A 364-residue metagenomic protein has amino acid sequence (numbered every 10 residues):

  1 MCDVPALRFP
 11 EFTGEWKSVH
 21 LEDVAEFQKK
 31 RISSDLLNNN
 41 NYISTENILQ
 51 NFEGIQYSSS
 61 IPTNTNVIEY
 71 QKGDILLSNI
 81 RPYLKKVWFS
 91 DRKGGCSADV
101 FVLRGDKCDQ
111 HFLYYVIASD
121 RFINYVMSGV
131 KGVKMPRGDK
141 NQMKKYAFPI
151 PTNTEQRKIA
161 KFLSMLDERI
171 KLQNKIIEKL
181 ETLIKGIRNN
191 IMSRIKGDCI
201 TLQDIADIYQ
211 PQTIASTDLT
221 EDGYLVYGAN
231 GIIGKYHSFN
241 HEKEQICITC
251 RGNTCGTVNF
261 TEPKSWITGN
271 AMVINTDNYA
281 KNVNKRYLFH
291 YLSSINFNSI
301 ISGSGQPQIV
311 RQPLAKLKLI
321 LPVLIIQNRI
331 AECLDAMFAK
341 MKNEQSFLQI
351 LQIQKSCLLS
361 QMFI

Functional and structural regions predicted by a protein language model:
M1-H20, I150-I200, K318-I364: Amphipathic alpha-helical coiled-coil/heptad-repeat segments
L7, V19, E46, A98 (+9 more regions): Structural detector for helix-capping/boundary residues
L7-I32, N190-G228: Non-catalytic DNA-recognition/assembly elements of restriction-modification systems
P10-E15, F101-H111, S128, P136-R157 (+4 more regions): Proline-centric
S34-Y42, G129, A215-G223, S304-G305: Short coil/turn segments at secondary-structure boundaries
N38, S58-S59, T65, Y70-K72 (+1 more regions): Residue-level recognition of short, solvent-exposed, well-ordered loop/turn junctions that link secondary-structure
Y42-Q56, D218: Short, basic/aromatic beta-hairpin or loop at an interaction surface
N64-F122, G228-S293, N298, S302-G305 (+1 more regions): A short beta-sheet element
